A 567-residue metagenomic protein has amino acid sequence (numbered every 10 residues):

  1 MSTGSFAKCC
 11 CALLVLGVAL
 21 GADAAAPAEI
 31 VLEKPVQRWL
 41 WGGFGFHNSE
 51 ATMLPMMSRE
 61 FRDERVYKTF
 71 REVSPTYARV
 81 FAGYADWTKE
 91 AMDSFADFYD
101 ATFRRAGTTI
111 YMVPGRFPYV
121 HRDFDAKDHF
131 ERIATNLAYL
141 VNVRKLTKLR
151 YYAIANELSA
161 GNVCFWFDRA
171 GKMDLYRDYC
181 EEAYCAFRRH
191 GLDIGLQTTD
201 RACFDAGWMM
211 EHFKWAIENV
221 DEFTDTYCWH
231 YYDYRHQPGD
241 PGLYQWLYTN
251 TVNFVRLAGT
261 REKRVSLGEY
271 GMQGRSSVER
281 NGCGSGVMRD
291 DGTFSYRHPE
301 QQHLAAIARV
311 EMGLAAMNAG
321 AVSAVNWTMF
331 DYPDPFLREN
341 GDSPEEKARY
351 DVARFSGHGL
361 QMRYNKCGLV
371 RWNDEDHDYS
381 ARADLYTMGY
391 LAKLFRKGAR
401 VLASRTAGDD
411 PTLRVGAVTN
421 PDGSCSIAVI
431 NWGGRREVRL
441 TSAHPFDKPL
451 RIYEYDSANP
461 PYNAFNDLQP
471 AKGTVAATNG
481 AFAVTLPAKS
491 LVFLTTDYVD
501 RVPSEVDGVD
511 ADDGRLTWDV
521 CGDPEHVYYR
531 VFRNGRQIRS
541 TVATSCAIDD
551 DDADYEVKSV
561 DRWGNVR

Functional and structural regions predicted by a protein language model:
K68-P238: Substrate-binding cleft and catalytic face of glycoside hydrolase catalytic domains, especially the flexible beta-alpha
K172-A315, A319: Noncatalytic carbohydrate-binding groove/subsite architecture in carbohydrate-active enzymes
M272-F395, A399-L413: Aromatic/acidic polysaccharide-binding cleft in carbohydrate-active enzymes
A407-K448, Y455-S457, K489-D497, D510-R515 (+3 more regions): Carbohydrate-binding surface patches
L450, Y529-V531: Short beta-strand elements bearing conserved aromatic residues within extracellular beta-rich modules
P470-R501: C-terminal beta-strand-rich structural cap/linker in extracellular carbohydrate-active enzymes
Q537-A543: Short beta-strand segments within Ig-like beta-sandwich modules, predominantly Fibronectin type-III
I548-V566: Beta-strand-rich modules
